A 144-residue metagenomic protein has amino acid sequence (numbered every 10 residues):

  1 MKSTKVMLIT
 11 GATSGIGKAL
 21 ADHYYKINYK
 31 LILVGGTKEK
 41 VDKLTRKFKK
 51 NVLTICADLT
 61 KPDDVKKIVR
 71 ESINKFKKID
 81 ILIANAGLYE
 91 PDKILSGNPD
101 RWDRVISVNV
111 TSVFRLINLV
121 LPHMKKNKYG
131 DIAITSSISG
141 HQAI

Functional and structural regions predicted by a protein language model:
T13-S14, T37: Conserved glycine-rich cofactor-binding loop
I27-K43: Conserved glycine-rich Rossmann-like NAD(P)H-binding loop of the short-chain dehydrogenase/reductase
A57-K67, P99: The beta1-alpha1 cofactor-binding region of Rossmann-like NAD(H)/NADP(H)-dependent oxidoreductases
N85-E90: Conserved NAD(P)H cofactor-binding loop of Rossmann-fold oxidoreductase domains
K93-I94, N98-I106: Substrate-binding pocket helix/loop in short-chain dehydrogenase/reductase
I117-N118: A short, exposed helix-loop element centered on a Lys and neighboring polar residues
S137: Residue(s) in the substrate-gating loop at a strand-loop-helix junction that position the organic substrate next
